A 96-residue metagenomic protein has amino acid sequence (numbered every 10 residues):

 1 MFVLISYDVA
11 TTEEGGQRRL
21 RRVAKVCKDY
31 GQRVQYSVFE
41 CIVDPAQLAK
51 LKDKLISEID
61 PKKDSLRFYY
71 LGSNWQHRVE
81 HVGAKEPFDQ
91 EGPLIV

Functional and structural regions predicted by a protein language model:
M1-V34, V38, I42, A46-Q47: Extended, hydrophobic alpha-helical segments
G15, A49-L51, R78: Short acidic, gly/pro-rich beta-turn/loop elements at beta-sheet edges and active-site/ligand-binding grooves
K25-K28, K52-S57, E80-G83: Intrinsically disordered, low-complexity boundary segments flanking structured domains
Q35-S65, Y70-G72: Short, intrinsically disordered low-complexity segments
E58-V96: C-terminal structural segments of small proteins and small subunits
